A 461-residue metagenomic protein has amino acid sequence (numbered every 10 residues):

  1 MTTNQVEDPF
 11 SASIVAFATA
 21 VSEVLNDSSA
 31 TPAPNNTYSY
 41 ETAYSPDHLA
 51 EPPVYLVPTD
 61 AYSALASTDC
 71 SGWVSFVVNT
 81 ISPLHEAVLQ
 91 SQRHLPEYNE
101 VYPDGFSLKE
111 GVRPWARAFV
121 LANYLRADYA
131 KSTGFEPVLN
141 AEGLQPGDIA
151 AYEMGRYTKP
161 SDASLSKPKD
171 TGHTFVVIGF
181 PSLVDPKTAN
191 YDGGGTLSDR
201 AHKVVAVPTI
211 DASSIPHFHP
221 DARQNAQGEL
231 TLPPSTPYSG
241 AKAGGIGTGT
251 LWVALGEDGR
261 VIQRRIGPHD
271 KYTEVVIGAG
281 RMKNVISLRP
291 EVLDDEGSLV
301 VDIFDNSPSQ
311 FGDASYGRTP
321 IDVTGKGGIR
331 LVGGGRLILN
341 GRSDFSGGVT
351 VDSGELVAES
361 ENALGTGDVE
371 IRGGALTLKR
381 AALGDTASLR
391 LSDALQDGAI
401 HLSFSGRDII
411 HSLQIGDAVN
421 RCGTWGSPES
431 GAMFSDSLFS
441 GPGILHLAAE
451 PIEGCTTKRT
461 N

Functional and structural regions predicted by a protein language model:
T2-K109, D270-R289: N-terminal capping segments
L84-E110, L197-K203, P216-A243, S307-D313 (+1 more regions): Acidic Ser/Thr/Pro-rich low-complexity disordered segments that often serve as glycosylated linkers/stalks around
Q90-D221: ...with weaker cross-activation on analogous glycine-rich loops/strands in unrelated enzymes
T196-R289: Low-complexity, Gly/Ser/Thr/Pro-rich intrinsically disordered linker/tail segments
P290-Y316, S405, I410-R459: Extracellular/surface-exposed low-complexity segments
V292-L293, D305-K326, I338-G416, C422: Surface-exposed loop/turn positions within long extracellular repeat scaffolds, especially the passenger domains
